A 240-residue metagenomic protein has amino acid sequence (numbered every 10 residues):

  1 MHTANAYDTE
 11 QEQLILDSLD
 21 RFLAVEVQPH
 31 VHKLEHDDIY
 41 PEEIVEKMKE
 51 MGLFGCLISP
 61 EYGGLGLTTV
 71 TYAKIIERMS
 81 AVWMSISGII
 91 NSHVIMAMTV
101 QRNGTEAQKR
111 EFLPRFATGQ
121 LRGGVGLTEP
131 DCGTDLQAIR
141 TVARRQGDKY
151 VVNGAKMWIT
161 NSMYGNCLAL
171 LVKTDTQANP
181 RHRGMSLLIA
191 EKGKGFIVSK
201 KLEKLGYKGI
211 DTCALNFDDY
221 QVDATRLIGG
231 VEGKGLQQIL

Functional and structural regions predicted by a protein language model:
T3-E10, L14, A81, F196-L240: Glycine-rich beta->alpha junctions and the first turn(s) of the following alpha-helix
L19-V25, G104-E111, G147-N153, L187-I197 (+1 more regions): Long, well-ordered alpha-helical segments
D20, E50-G119, T160-C167: Internal helix-loop-helix
G52, I76-S80, L171-K173, A190-G195 (+1 more regions): Short Ser/Thr-interspersed hydrophobic loop/turn segments at strand-loop and sheet-helix junctions that line or gate
F116, D131-T134, W158-N161, Q177-N179 (+1 more regions): Short Gly/Pro-enriched turn/cap motifs at secondary-structure boundaries
G119-L127, L171: A short, Trp-centered hydrophobic/proline-enriched beta-strand micro-motif
T141-R144: A structural signal for short hydrophobic beta-strand segments in well-ordered beta-sheet cores
K149, N153-I197: A short core secondary-structure module
